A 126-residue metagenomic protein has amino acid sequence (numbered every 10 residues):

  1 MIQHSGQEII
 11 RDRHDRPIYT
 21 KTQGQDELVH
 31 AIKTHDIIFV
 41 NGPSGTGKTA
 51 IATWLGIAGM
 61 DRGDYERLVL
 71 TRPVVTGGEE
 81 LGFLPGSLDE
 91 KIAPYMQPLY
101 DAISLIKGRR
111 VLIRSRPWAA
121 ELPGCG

Functional and structural regions predicted by a protein language model:
M1-S5: Interdomain "pre-motor" coupling segment immediately N-terminal to P-loop NTPase/helicase cores
D12-H14: Basic nucleic-acid-binding interfaces
P17-T34: Pre-Walker A adenine-sensing motif
G24, T34-V40, Y65-E66: Pre-Walker A (Motif I) flank of P-loop NTPase domains
N41, A50-P117: Conserved P-loop
S44: The conserved Walker
G47: Conserved glycine(s) of the Walker
W118-G126: Conserved RecA-like ASCE ATPase "motif II neighborhood" in helicase/translocase motors
